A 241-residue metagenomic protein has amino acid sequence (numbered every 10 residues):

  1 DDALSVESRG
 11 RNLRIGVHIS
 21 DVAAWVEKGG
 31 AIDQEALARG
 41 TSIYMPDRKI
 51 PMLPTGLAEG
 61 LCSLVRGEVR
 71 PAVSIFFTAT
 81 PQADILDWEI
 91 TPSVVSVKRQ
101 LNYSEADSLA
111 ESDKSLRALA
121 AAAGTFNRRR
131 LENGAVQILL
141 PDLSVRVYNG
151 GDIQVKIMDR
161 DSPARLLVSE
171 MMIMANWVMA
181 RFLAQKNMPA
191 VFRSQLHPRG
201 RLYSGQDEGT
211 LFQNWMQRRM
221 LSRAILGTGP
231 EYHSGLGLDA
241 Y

Functional and structural regions predicted by a protein language model:
D1-Y241: Electropositive polyanion-binding surfaces
